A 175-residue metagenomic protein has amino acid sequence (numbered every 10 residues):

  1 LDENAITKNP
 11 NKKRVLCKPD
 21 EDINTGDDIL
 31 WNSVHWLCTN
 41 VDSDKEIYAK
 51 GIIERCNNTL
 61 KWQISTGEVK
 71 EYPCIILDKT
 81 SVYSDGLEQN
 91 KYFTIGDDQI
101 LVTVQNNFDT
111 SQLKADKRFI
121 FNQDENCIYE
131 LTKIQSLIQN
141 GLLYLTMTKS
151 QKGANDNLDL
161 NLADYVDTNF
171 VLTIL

Functional and structural regions predicted by a protein language model:
L1-L175: Short, conserved turn/kink motifs that form compact alpha/beta structural patches or helix kinks used as
